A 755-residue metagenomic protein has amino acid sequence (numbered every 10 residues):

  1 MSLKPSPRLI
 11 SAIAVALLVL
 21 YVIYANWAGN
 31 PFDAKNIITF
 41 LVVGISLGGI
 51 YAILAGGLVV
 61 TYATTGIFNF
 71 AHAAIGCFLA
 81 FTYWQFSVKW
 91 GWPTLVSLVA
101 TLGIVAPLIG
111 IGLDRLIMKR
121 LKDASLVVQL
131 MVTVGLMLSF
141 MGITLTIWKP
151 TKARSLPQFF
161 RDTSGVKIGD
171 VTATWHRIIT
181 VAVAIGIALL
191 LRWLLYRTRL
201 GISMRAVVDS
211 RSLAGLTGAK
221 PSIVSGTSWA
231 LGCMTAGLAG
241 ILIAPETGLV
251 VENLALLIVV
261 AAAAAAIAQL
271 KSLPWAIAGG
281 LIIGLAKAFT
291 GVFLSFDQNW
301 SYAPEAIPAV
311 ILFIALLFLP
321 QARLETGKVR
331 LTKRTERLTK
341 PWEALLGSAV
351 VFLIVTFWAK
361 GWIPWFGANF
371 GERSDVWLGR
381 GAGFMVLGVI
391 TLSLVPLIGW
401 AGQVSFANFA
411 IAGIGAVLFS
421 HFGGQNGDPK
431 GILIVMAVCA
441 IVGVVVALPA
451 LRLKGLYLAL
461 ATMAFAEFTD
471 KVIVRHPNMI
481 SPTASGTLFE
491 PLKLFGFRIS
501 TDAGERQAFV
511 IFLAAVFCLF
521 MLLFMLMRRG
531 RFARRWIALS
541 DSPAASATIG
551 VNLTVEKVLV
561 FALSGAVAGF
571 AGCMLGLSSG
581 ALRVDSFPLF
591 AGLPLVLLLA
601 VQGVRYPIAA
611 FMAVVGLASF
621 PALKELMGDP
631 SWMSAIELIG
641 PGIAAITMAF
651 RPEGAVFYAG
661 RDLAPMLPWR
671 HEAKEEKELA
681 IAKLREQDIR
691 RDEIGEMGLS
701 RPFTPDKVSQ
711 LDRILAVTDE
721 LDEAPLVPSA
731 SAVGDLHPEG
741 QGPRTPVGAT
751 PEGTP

Functional and structural regions predicted by a protein language model:
L3-I10, V22-V43, L47-I50, L54-G57 (+13 more regions): Transmembrane alpha-helices and adjacent helix-loop boundaries
Y51, P107-I111, R115, G142 (+5 more regions): Transmembrane alpha-helical segments of multi-pass membrane transport proteins and ion-pumping complexes
G57-T65, I111-R120, W193, A264-A265 (+1 more regions): C-terminal ends of transmembrane helices
A63-G66, V88, K122-D123, Y196 (+4 more regions): Membrane-helix boundary and inter-helical linker elements of multi-pass secondary transporters
F68-F70: Glycine-rich phosphate-binding loops of nucleotide-dependent enzymes
M118-D123, Q158, S203-L216, I537-A538 (+2 more regions): Short amphipathic alpha-helical coupling elements at transmembrane boundaries
L190-A268, L273-A276, I283, F289-V292: Hydrophobic alpha-helical bundles that form the membrane domains of multi-pass transporters
